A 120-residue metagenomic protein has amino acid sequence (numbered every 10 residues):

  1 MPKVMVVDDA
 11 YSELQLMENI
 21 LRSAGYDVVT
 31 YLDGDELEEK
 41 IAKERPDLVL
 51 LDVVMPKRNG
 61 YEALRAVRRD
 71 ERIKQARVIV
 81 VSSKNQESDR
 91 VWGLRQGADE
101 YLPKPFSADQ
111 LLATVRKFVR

Functional and structural regions predicted by a protein language model:
S12, S23, E87, S107-A113: Conserved two-component signaling phosphotransfer/partner-docking surface
Q15-E18, E62, N85-E100, A113 (+1 more regions): Alpha4 helix (beta4-alpha4-beta5 surface) of REC/receiver domains from two-component response regulators
G25-L32, K40: Short hydrophobic/Thr-rich beta-strand motif most characteristic of the beta2 strand and flanking loop of CheY-like
L32-E36, N59-R65: Acidic catalytic/metal-coordinating carboxylates
E44-L50: Active-site beta3 strand of CheY-like receiver
V49, Y101-L102: Two-component signal transduction core modules
P56-K57, Q86, P105: The feature encodes the CheY-like receiver
